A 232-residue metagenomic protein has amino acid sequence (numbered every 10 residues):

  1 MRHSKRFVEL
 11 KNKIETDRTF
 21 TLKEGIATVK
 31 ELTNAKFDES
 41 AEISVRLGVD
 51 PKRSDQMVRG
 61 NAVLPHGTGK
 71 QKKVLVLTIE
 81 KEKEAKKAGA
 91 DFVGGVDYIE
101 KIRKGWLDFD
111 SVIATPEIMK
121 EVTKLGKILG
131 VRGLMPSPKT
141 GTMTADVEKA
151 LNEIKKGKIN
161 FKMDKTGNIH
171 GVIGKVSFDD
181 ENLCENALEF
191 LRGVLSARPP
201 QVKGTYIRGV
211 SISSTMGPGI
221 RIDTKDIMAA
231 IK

Functional and structural regions predicted by a protein language model:
M1, D50, R132: N-terminal cationic and glycine-rich segments that engage phosphates or anionic surfaces
M1-E15: Generic N-terminal amphipathic, Lys/Arg-enriched alpha-helix
F20-E82: Translation machinery proteins
G25, A85, G130, I212: Residue-level signature of catalytic and energy-coupling elements of molecular machines, predominantly ATP/GTP-dependent
F37-A41, A197-G209: Flexible, glycine/charged-enriched surface loops at secondary-structure junctions
L47, T78, I173-K175, S214-M216 (+1 more regions): Flexible glycine-/small-residue-rich
A90-R198: Long, charge-patterned amphipathic alpha-helical coiled-coil/hairpin "stalk" segments used as oligomerization
I222-K232: Short, charged, intrinsically disordered terminal tails
